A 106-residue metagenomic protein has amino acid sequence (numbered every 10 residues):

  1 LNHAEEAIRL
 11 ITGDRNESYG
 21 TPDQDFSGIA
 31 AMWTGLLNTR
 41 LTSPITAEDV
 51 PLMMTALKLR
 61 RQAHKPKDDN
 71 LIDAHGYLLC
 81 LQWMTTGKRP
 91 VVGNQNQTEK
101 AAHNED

Functional and structural regions predicted by a protein language model:
L1-D106: Intrinsically disordered, low-complexity regulatory regions that flank transcription factor DNA-binding cores
